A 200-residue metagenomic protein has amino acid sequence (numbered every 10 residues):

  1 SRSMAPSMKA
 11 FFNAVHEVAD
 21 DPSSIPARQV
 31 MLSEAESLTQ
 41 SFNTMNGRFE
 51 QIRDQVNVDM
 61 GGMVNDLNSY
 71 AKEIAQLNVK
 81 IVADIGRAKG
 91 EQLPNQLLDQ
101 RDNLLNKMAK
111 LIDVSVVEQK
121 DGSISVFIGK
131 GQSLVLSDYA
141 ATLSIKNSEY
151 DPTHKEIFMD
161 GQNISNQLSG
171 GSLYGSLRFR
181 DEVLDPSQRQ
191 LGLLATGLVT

Functional and structural regions predicted by a protein language model:
S1-T200: Structural signature of extracellular appendage/secretion-system components
